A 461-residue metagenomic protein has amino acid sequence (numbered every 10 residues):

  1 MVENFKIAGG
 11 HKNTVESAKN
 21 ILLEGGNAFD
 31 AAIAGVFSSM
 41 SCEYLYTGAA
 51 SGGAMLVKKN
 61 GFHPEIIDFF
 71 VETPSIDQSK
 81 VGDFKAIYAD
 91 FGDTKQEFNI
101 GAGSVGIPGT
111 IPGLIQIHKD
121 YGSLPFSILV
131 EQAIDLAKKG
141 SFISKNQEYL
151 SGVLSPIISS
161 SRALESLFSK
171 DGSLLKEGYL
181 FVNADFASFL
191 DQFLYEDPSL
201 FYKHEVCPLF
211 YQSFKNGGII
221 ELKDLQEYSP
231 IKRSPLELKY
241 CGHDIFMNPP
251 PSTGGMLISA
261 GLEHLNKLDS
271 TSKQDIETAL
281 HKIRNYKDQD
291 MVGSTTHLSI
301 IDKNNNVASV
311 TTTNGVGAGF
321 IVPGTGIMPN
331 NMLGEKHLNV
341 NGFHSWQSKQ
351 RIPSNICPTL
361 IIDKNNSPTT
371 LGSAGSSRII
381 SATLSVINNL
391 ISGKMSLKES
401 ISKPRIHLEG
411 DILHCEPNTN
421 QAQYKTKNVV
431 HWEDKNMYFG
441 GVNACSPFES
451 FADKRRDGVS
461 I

Functional and structural regions predicted by a protein language model:
M1-E196, F201-K203, C207-H243, P249 (+1 more regions): Noncatalytic scaffold domains of N-terminal-nucleophile
I7, I67-F69, H243-P250, L257-L262 (+4 more regions): Short, well-ordered beta-strand elements
S41-L45, S51-K58, H63-I66, G218-E221 (+4 more regions): Active-site rim segments in enzyme catalytic domains, especially the processed small/beta chain of N-terminal
T47-K59, T296-I301, S309, P358-I361 (+2 more regions): Short beta-strand scaffold segments in enzyme catalytic cores
Y202-E227, Y286-M291, N304, T312 (+1 more regions): Amphipathic alpha-helical
I231-K232, V292-T295, S354-I356: Short, small/polar residue-rich loop motifs at catalytic or cofactor-binding pockets
P249, L257-T313, V322-T325, V429-W432: Internal maturation/activation junctions in enzymes
D288-M291, N306, Q350, T383 (+1 more regions): Extended C-terminal subregions enriched in glycine
